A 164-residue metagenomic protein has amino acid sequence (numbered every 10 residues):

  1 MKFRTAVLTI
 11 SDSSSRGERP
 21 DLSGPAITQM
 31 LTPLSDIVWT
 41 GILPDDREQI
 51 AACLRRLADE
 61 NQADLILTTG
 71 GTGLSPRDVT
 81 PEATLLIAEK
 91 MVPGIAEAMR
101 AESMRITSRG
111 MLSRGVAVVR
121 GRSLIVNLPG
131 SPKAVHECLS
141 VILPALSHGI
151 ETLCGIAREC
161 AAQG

Functional and structural regions predicted by a protein language model:
M1-G164: Non-catalytic beta/alpha edge segments that cap or flank active sites
